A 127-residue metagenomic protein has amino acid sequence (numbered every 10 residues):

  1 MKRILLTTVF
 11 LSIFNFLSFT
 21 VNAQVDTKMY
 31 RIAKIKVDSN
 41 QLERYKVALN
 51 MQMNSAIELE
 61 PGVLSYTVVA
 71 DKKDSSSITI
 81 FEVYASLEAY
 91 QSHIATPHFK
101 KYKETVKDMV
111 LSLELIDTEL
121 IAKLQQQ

Functional and structural regions predicted by a protein language model:
I4-L6, I13-N15, T20-Y30, T67-D74 (+1 more regions): Glycine-rich beta-strand-turn "strand-cap" elements at beta-sheet edges
L6-V9, A95: Internal alpha-helical transmembrane segments of multi-pass membrane proteins, especially GPCRs
M29-L59, T67: N-terminal targeting signals for Sec/Tat export/insertion, comprising classic cleavable signal peptides
M51, S55-S65, V83-D117: An amphipathic, aromatic/His-enriched active-site/gating alpha helix that lines ligand/cofactor pockets
S77: Short glycine-/small-residue motifs
